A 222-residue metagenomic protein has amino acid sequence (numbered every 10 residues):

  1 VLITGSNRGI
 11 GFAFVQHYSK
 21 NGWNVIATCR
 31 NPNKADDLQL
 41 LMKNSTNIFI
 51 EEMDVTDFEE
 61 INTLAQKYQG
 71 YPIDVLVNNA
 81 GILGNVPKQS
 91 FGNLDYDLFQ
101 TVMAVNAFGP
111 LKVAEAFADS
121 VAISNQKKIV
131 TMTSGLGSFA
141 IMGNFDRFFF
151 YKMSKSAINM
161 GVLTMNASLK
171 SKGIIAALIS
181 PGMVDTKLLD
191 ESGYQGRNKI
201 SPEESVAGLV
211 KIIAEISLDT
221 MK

Functional and structural regions predicted by a protein language model:
I3-T4, N78-N79, K128-S134, I175-S180: Structural signature of the Rossmann-like NAD(P)-dependent dehydrogenase/reductase core
N7, G11-Q16: N-terminal Rossmann NAD(P)H-binding glycine-rich loop of SDR-like oxidoreductase domains
N21-D36: Conserved glycine-rich Rossmann-like NAD(P)H-binding loop of the short-chain dehydrogenase/reductase
E51-T63: The beta1-alpha1 cofactor-binding region of Rossmann-like NAD(H)/NADP(H)-dependent oxidoreductases
I82-L83, S90-M103, A122-S171: Catalytic loop of short-chain dehydrogenase/reductase
N159, M165, L169-V184, T220-K222: Conserved Rossmann-fold SDR core element
L178, T186, D190-K222: C-terminal helical subdomain
